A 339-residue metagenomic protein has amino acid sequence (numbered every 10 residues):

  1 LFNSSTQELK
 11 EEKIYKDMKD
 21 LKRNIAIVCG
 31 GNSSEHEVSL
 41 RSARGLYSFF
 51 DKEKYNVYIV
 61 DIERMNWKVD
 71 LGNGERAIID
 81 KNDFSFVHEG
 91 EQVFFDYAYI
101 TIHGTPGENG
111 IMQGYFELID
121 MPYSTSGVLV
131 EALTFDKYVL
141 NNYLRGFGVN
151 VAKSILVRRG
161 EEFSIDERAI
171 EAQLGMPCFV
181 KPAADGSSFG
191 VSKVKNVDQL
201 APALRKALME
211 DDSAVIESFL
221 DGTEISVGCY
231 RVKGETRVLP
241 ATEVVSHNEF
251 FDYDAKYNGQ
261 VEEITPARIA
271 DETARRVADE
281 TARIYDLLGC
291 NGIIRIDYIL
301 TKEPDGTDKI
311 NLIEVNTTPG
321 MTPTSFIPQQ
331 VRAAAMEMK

Functional and structural regions predicted by a protein language model:
S5-T6: Intrinsic disorder/low-complexity segments
L9: Cationic, low-complexity basic patches in intrinsically disordered or flexible, solvent-exposed regions
I14-L129, L133-F135, V139, R158-A169: ATP-binding N-terminal substructure of ATP-dependent carboxylate-amine bond-forming enzymes
D17-C29, S33, R41, L133-T223 (+1 more regions): Active-site nucleotide/adenylate-binding loops and adjacent lid/helix of ATP-dependent enzymes
M18-R23, N32, K52, G148 (+1 more regions): ATP-dependent carboxylate activation and anion-phosphoryl transfer catalytic cores that bind Mg-ATP to form
V57, P122-Y123, V151, C178 (+1 more regions): Hydrophobic beta-strand scaffold residues
K195-D279, K302-N311: Phosphate-binding site of ATP-dependent enzymes
